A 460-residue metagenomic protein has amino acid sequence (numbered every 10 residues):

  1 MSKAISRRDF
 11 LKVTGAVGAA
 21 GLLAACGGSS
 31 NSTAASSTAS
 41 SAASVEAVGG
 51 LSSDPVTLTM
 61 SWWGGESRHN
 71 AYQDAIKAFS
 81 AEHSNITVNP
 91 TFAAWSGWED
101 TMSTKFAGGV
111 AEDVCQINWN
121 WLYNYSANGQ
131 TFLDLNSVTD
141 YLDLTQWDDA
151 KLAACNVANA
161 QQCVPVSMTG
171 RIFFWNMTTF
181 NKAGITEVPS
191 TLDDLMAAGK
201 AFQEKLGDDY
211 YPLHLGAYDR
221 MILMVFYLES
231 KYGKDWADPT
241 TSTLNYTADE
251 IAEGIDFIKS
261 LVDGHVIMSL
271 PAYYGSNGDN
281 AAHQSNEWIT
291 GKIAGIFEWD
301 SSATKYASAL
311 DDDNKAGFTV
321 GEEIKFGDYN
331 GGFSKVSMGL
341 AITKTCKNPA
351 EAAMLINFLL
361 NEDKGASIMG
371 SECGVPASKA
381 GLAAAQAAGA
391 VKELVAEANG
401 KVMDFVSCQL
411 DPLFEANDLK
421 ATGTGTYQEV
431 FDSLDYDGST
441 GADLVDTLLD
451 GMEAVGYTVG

Functional and structural regions predicted by a protein language model:
A42-G50, W119-G170, T319-E323, E393: Hinge/lid segment of periplasmic solute-binding proteins
A78-W147, T178-S190, N286-G295, Y457: Extracytoplasmic "Venus flytrap"/periplasmic binding protein-like
A81-E82, T87-N89, A183, D263-I267 (+1 more regions): Extracytoplasmic/periplasmic substrate-recognition and gating elements
K105, E112-D113, L142-T179, Y211-P212 (+2 more regions): A structural signal for short loop-to-beta-strand junctions that line the ligand-binding cleft of periplasmic/secreted
T131-F132, S137, S302-T304, M338-D418 (+1 more regions): Mature extracytoplasmic/periplasmic domains
A158, Q162-V166, R171, M196-I251 (+1 more regions): Extracytoplasmic/periplasmic solute-binding protein
G199-K200, T243-S276, I324: Glycine-centered hinge/linker elements that transmit conformational signals in sensory and ligand-binding systems
T240, A396-Y457: C-terminal capping/gating helix-and-loop segments adjacent to ligand/active sites or protein-protein/ligand interfaces
